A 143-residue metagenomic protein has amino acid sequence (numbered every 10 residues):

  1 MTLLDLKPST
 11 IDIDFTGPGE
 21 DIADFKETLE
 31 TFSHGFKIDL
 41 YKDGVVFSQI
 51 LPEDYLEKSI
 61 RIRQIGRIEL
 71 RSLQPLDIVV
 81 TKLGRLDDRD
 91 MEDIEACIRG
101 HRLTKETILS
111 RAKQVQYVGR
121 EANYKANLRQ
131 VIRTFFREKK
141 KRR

Functional and structural regions predicted by a protein language model:
M1-R143: Compositionally biased terminal segments of proteins
